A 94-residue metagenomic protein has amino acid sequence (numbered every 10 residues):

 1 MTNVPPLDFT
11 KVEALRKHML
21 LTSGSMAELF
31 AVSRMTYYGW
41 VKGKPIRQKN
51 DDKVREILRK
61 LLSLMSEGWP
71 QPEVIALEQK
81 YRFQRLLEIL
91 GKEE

Functional and structural regions predicted by a protein language model:
M1-H18: A short, Lys/Arg-rich alpha-helix, primarily the initiator
K11, T22, N50-K53: Residues that mark the N-terminal boundary/hinge immediately upstream of a DNA-recognition element
L15, L29, W40: Residues in the recognition helix of alpha-helical DNA-binding motifs
S25-A27: Short alpha-helical "recognition helix" segments of helix-turn-helix
V32-K49: Recognition helix of helix-turn-helix/homeodomain-like DNA-binding domains that insert into the DNA major groove
K49-W69: DNA major-groove recognition helix of helix-turn-helix/homeodomain DNA-binding modules
S66-E94: Short, charged recognition helix plus adjacent turn of helix-turn-helix-like nucleic-acid-binding domains
